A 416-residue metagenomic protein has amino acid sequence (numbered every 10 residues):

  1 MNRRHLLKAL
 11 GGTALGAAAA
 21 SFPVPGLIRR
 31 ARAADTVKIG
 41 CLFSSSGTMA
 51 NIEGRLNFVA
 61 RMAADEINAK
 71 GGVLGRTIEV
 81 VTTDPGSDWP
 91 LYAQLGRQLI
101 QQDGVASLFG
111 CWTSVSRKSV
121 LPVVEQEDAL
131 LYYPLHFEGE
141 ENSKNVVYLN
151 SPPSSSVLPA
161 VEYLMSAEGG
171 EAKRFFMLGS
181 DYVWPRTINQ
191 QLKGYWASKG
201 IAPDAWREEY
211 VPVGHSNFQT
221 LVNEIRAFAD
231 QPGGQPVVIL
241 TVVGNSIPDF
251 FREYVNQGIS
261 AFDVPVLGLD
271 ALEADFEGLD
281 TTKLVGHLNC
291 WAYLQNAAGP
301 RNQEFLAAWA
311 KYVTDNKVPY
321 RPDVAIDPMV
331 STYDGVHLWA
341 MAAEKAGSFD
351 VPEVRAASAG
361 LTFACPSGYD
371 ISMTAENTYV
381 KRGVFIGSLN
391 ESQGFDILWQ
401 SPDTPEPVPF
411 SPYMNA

Functional and structural regions predicted by a protein language model:
M1, F22-S45: C-terminal segment of N-terminal export signals and the immediately downstream linker at the start of the mature
H5-L27: N-terminal export signals
G40-R61, T83-P90, W112, D181-R186 (+2 more regions): Extracytoplasmic "Venus flytrap"
N51-F58, G71-E140, L149, Y210-Q219 (+1 more regions): Beta-alpha junction/loop-to-helix N-cap segments that form part of ligand/metal-binding clefts
Q94, E138, N145-Q257, P300: Extracellular/periplasmic Venus flytrap/periplasmic-binding protein
L99, D103-W112, Y132-P134, F176-L178 (+4 more regions): Periplasmic-binding protein-like
Y254-Y333, L398-N415: Extracellular/periplasmic periplasmic-binding protein-like sensory domains
T282-V285, T362-A416: Solvent-exposed, acidic/polar segments of extracytosolic/periplasmic ligand-binding ectodomains
